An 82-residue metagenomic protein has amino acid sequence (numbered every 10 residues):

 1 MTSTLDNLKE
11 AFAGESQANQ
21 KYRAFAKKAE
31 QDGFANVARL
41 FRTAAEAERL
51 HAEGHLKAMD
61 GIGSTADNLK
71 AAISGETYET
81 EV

Functional and structural regions predicted by a protein language model:
M1-V82: Non-heme di-metal
